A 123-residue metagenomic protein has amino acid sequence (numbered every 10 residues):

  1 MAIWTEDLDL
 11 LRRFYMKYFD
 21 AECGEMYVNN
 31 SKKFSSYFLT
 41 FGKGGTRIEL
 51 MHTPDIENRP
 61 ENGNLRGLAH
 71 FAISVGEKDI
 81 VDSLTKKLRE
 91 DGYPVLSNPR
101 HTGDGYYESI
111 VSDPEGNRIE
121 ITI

Functional and structural regions predicted by a protein language model:
M1-E6, Y37, G42, R59-K87 (+1 more regions): Vicinal oxygen chelate
W4-R47, H52: Core segments of cupin and vicinal oxygen chelate
R12-R13, D82, I119: Alpha-helical elements of the RecA-like P-loop NTPase motor core of helicases
G24-E25, P54-P60, S97: A short, acidic/glycine-rich surface segment
V28, D55, R100, D104: Residues that form or immediately flank small-molecule/cofactor binding pockets and catalytic motifs
K32, N64-R66, T102: Short coil/turn motifs at beta-sheet boundaries
T85-I123: Vicinal oxygen chelate
